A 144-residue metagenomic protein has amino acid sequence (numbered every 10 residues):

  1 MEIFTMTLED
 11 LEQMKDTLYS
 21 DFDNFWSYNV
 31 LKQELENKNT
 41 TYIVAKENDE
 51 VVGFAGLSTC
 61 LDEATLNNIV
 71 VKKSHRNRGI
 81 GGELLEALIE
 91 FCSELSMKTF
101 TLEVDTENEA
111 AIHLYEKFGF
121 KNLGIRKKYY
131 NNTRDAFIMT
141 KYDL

Functional and structural regions predicted by a protein language model:
M1-I3: Extreme N-terminal starter segment of soluble prokaryotic enzymes
T5-S74, L85-A87, F91, L95 (+1 more regions): Acetyl-CoA-dependent GNAT
L31, F54, H75, L114 (+2 more regions): Conserved hydrophobic/aromatic "anchor" residues that stabilize well-ordered secondary structure elements
D62, K98, K121: Short acidic/polar active-site loop segments enriched in Thr and Asp
L66, T99-V104: Conserved hydrophobic beta-strand within the GNAT/NAT acetyltransferase core sheet that lines the active-site cleft
V71, N77-E90, E109, H113-K117: Conserved acetyl-CoA-binding loop-helix of GNAT-fold acetyltransferases
R78, L95-K98: Short coil/turn segments at alpha/beta junctions that flank glycine-rich nucleotide-binding fingerprints
E103, E116, K121-F137: Conserved catalytic-core motifs of GNAT/GCN5-like acyltransferases
